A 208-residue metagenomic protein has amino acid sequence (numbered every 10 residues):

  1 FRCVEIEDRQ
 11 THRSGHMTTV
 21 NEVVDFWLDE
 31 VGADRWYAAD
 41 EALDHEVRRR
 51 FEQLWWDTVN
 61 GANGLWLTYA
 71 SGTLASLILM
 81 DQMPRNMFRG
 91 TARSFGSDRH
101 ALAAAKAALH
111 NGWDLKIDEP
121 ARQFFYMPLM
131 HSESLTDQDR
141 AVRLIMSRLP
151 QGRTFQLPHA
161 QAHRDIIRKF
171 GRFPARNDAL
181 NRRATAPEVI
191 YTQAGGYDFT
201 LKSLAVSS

Functional and structural regions predicted by a protein language model:
G15-A75, L79-G90, F95-P128, S132-S208: Intrinsically disordered, low-complexity activation-like regions
